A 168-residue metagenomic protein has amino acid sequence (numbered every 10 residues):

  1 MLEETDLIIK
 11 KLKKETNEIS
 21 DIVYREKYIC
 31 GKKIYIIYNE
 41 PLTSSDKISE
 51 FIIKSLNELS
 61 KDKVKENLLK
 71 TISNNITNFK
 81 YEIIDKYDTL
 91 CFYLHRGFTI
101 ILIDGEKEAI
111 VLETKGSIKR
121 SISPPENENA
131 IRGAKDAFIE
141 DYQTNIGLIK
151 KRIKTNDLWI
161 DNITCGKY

Functional and structural regions predicted by a protein language model:
M1-Y168: Membrane-embedded alpha-helical signal segments
